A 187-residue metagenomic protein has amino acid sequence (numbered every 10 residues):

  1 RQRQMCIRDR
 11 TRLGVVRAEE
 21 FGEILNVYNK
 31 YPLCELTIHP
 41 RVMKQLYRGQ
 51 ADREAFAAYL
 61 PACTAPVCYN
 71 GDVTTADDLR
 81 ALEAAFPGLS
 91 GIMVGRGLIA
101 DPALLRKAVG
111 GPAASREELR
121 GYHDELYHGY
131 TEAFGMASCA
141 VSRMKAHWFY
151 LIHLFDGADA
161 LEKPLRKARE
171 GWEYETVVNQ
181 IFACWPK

Functional and structural regions predicted by a protein language model:
R1, K44-R53, P112-A114: Glycine-rich tight-turn/loop motif centered on a GG-T
Q2-I7: Short, small-residue-biased leader/transition segments that mark boundaries at the very start of proteins
R12, M43-Y47, V67-N70, E162: Conserved short-loop catalytic and cofactor-binding motifs
R12-V16, H39-M43, D72-T74, G97: Active-site beta-loop-alpha junctions enriched in small/polar residues
V15-E23, Y47-F56: Conserved non-cysteine loop/helix-boundary elements of the Radical SAM core domain that shape
F21-C34, E54, L60-Y69, V73-K187: Alpha/beta catalytic cores of nucleotide-metabolism and tRNA/nucleoside-modifying enzymes
I38, M43-Q50, A57-A58, A65: Hydrophobic secondary-structure block in the mid-to-C-terminal portion of proteins
